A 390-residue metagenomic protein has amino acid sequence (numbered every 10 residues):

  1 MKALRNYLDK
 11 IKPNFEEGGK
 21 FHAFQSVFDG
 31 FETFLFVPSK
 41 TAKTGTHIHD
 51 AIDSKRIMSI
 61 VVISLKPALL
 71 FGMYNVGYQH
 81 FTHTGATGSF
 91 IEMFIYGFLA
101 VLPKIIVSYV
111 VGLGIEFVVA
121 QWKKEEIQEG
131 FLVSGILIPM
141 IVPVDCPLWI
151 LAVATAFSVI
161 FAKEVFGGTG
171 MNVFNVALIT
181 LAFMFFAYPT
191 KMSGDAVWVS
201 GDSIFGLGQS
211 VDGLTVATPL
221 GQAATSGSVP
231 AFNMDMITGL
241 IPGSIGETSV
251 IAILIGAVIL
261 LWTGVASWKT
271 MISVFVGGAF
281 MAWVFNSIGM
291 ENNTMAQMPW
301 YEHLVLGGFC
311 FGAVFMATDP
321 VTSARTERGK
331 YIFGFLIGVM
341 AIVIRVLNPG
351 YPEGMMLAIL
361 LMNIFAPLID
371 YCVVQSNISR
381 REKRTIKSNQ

Functional and structural regions predicted by a protein language model:
M1-I105, Q390: N-terminal signal-anchor module of multipass membrane proteins
F94-S108, D145-V153, M236, L240-V250 (+1 more regions): Structural signature of hydrophobic alpha-helical transmembrane segments
K104-V118, G135, T155-K163: Central hydrophobic cores of alpha-helical transmembrane segments in multi-pass inner-membrane proteins across all
E126-L207: Membrane-interface helix-loop-helix junctions at boundaries between adjacent transmembrane segments
S134-V144, L254-L260, F311-A317: Generic transmembrane alpha-helix motif of multi-pass integral membrane proteins
G170-L254: Long hydrophobic alpha-helical segments that form multi-pass transmembrane helix bundles in integral membrane proteins
V173-L178, Y301-G307, K330, G350-M362: Loop-to-transmembrane alpha-helix initiation sites
M271-E327: A beta-strand-loop signature enriched in Asp, Gly, Thr, and Trp that corresponds to the sialidase/neuraminidase Asp-box
